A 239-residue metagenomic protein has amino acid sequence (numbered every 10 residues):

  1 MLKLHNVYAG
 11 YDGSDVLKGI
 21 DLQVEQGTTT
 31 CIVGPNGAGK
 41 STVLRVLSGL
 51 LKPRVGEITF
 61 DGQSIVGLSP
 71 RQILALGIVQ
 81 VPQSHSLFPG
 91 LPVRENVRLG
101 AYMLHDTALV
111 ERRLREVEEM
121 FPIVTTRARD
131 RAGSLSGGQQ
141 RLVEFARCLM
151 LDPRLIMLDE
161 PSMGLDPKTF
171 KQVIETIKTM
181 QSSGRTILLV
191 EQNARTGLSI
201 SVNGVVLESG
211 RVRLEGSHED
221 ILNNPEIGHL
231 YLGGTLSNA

Functional and structural regions predicted by a protein language model:
L2, L17-G19: Conserved structural motif at the start of ABC-family nucleotide-binding domains
D12, T30, L68, L91-R112 (+3 more regions): ABC-type ATPase nucleotide-binding domains, specifically the catalytic core motifs of the NBD
V33-P35: The feature captures the beta-strand-to-loop junction immediately N-terminal to the Walker
S48: Helix-to-loop junction immediately C-terminal to a conserved catalytic motif
G56-S64, L76, V110-L114, G216: Conserved ABC transporter NBD signature motif
R131-L135: Conserved ABC ATPase signature
C148-L149: ABC ATPase C-loop
D152: Conserved catalytic motifs of ABC-family nucleotide-binding domains
